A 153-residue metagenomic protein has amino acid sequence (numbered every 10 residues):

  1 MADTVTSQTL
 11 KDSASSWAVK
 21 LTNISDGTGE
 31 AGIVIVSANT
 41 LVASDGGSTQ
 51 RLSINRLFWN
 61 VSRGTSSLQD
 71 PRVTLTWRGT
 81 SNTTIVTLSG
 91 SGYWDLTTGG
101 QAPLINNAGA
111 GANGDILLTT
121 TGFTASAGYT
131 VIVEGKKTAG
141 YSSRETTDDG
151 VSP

Functional and structural regions predicted by a protein language model:
M1-D45: Solvent-exposed, flexible loop/coil segments flanking beta-strands in beta-rich domains
M1-S13, T121-P153: C-terminal interaction-tip segments
I24-I33, T65-Q69, T83, G122-I132: Short, surface-exposed beta-strand/loop "edge" segments at domain boundaries and coil↔beta transitions
I35-R72: Beta-rich globular "head" domains
F58-R63, W77-G79, T120-G122: Non-cytosolic beta-sheet module surface loops
G64-L88: Short, surface-exposed beta-strand/strand-loop-strand elements in extracellular ectodomains
S81-P103: An exposed acidic His-Trp-rich patch
G100-T130: Cysteine-clustered segments with highest specificity for TGF-beta superfamily mature ligands
